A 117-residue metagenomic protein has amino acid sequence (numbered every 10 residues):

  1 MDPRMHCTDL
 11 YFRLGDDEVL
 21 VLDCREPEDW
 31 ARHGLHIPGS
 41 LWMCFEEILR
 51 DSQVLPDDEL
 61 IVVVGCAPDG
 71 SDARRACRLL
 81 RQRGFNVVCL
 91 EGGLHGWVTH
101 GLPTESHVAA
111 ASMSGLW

Functional and structural regions predicted by a protein language model:
M1-R13, V19, P27-V62, A67-W117: Rhodanese-like catalytic fold shared by cysteine-dependent sulfurtransferases and DSP/PTP-type phosphatases
L22: Conserved beta/loop motifs at nucleotide-recognition and modification sites
